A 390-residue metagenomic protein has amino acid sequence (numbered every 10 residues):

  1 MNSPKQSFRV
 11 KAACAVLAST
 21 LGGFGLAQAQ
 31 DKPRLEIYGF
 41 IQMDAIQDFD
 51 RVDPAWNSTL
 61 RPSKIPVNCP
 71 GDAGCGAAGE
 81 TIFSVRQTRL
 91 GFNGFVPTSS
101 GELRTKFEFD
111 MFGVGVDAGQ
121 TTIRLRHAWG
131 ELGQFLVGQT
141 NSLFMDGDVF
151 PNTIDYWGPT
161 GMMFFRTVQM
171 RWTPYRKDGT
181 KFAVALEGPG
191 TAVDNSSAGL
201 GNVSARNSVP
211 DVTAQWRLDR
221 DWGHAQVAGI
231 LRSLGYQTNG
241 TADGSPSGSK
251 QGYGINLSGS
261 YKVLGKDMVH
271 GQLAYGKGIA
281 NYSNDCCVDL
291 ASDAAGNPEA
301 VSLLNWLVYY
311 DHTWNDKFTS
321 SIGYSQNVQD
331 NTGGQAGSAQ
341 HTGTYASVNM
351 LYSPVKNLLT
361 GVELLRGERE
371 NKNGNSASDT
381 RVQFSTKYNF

Functional and structural regions predicted by a protein language model:
N2-A29: Gram-negative bacterial Sec-dependent N-terminal signal peptides
Q30-N57, R61-V193, R206-H224, S260-Y275: Outer membrane beta-barrel
D48, P97, F112-V116, S142-Y156 (+6 more regions): Sequence/structural signature of outer-membrane beta-barrel proteins
G79-I82, A118-T122, G158-F164, G201-S208 (+4 more regions): Replace "Gram-negative outer membrane beta-barrel proteins" with "bacterial and organellar outer membrane beta-barrel
W172, T180, D267, Y310-H312 (+6 more regions): Polar/charged side chains located within well-ordered beta-strands of beta-rich proteins
D219-Q340: Detector for outer-membrane/organellar transmembrane beta-barrel domains, recognizing the amphipathic beta-strand
A346-E363: C-terminal closing repeat unit and adjoining cap/tail of repeat-based domains
Y352-P354, A377-F390: Outer-membrane beta-barrel "beta-signal"
